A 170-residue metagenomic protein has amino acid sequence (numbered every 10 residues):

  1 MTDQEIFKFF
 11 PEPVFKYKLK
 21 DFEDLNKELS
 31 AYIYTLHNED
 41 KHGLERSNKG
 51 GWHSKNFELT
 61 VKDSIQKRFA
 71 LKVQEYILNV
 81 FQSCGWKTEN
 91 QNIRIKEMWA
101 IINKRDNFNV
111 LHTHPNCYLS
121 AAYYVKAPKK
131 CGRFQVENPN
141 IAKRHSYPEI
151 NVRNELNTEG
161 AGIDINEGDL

Functional and structural regions predicted by a protein language model:
M1-N90: Non-heme Fe(II)/2-oxoglutarate
E5-F9, H42, T88-I93, I101 (+3 more regions): Homeobox/homeodomain signature
I6, I33, I65, I77 (+5 more regions): Weak global preference for isoleucine
V14, E97, R133: A residue-level signal for beta-strand positions that form part of recognition/binding surfaces within mature
A31-K49, R94-L119: Short, charged N-terminal helix-start/capping segments
D63-K96, K104-Y118, V125-K130: Active-site region of the double-stranded beta-helix
A100-L170: Catalytic core of non-heme Fe(II) oxygenases with the double-stranded beta-helix
